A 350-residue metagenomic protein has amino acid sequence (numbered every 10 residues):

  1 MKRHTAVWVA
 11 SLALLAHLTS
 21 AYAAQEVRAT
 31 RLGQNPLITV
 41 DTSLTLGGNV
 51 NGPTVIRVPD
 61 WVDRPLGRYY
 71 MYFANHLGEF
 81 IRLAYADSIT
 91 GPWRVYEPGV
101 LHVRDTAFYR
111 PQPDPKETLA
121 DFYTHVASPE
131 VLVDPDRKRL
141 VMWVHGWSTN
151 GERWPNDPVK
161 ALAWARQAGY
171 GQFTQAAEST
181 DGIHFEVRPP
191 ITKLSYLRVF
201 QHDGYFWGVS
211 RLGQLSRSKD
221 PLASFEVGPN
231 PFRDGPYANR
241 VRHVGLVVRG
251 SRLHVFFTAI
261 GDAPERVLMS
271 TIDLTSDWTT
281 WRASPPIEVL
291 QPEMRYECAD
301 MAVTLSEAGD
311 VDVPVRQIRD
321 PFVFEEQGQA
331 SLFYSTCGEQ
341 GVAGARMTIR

Functional and structural regions predicted by a protein language model:
M1-V9: Bacterial N-terminal signal peptides that target proteins for export
V9-H17: Bacterial N-terminal signal peptides
Y22-S128, L132-H243, V247-P314, E325-R350: Beta-rich carbohydrate-recognition and catalytic domains
P321-V323: Short, surface-exposed beta-strand/loop micro-motifs that present aromatic residues
